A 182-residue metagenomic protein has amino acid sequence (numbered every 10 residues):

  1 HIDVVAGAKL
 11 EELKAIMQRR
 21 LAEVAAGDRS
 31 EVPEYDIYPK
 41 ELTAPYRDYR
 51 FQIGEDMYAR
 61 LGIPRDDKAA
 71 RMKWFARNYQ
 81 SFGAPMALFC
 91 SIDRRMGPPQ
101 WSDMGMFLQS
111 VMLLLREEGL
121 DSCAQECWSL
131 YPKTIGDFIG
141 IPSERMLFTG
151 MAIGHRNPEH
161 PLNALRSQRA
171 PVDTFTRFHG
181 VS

Functional and structural regions predicted by a protein language model:
H1-S182: Acidic, surface-exposed loops and disordered segments
